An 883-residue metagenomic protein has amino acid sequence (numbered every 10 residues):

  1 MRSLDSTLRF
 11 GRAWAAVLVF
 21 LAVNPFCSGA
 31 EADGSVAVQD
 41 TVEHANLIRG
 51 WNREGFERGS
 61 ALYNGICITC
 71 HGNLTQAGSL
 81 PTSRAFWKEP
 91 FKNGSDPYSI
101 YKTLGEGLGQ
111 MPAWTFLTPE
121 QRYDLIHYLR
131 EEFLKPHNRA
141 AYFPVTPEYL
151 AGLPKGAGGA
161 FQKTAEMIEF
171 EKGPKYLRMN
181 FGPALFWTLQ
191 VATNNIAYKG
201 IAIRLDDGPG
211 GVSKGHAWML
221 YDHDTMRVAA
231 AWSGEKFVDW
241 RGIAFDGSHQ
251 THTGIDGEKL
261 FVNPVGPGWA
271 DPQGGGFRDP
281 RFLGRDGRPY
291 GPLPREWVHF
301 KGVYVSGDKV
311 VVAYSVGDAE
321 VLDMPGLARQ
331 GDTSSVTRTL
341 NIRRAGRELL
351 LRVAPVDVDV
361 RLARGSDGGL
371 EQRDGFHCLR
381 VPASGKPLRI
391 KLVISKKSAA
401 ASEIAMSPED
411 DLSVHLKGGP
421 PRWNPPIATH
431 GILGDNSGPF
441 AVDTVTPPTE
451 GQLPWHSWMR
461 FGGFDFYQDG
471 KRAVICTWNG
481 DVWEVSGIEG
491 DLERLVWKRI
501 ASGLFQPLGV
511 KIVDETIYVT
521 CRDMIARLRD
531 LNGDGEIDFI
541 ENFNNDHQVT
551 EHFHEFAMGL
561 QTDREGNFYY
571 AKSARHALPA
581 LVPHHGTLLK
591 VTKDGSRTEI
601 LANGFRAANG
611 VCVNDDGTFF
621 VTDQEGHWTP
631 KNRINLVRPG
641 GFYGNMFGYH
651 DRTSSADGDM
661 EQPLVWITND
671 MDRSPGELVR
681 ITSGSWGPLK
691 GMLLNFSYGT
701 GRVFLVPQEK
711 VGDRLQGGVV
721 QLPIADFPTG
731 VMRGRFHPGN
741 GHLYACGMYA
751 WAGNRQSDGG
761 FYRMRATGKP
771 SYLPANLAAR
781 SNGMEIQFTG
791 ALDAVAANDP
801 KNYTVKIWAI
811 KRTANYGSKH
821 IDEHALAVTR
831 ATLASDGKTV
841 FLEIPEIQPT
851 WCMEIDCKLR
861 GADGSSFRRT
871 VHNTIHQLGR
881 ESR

Functional and structural regions predicted by a protein language model:
E31-G55, T69, N73-K88, L859: His/Cys-centered metal/cofactor-coordination and adjacent catalytic loops
V38-R49, R53, N64, N73 (+4 more regions): Flexible coil segments in periplasmic/lumen-exposed cytochrome c-class electron-transfer proteins
N52-N73, S99-K102, E106: Sequence/structural segment immediately N-terminal to covalent heme-attachment motifs in c-type and related
S79-P136, F553: Extracytoplasmic electron-transfer domains, predominantly the class I c-type cytochrome c fold
T146-T337, E348-L350, A354, D367-G369: Beta-strand-rich N-terminal accessory domains
S407-S771, L777-G783, A794: Beta-propeller domains with acidic blade repeats across secreted/periplasmic ectodomains and cytosolic WD/CNH propellers
K417, G768-L773, D793, H820 (+1 more regions): Acidic, Ser/Thr/Gly/Pro-rich low-complexity segments and short DxT(G/T)-type signature motifs
A791-R830, C857-G861, R869-N873: Short, surface-exposed alpha-helix to beta-strand junction/turn motifs within ectodomains of secreted and cell-envelope
